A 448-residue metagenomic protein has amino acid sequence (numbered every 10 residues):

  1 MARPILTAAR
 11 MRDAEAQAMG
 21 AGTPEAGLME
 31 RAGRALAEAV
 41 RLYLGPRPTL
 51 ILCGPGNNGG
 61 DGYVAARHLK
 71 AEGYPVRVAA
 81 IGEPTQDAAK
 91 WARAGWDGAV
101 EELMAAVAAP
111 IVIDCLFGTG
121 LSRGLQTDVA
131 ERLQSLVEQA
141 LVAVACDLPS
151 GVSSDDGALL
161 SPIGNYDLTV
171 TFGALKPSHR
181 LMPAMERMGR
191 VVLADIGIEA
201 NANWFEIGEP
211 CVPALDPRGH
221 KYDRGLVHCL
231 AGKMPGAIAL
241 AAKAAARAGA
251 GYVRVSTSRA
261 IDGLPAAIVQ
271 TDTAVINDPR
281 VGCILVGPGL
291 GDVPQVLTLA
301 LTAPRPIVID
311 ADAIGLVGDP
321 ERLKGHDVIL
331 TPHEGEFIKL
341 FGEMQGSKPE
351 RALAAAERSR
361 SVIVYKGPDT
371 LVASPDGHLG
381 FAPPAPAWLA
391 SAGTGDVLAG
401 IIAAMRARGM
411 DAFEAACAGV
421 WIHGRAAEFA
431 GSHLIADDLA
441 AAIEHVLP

Functional and structural regions predicted by a protein language model:
M1-I81, Y166-L168, A174-A311, G315-I329 (+2 more regions): Small-residue (G/A/S/T)-rich helix-start motifs and N-terminal tracts that mark the onset
A37-L116, G124-C146, R259, P320-R322: Nucleotide and nucleotide-moiety/phosphate-recognizing core
P110-I111, L116-W204: Internal gly/pro-rich beta-alpha loop/helix module that stabilizes soluble enzyme cofactors or their anionic handles
